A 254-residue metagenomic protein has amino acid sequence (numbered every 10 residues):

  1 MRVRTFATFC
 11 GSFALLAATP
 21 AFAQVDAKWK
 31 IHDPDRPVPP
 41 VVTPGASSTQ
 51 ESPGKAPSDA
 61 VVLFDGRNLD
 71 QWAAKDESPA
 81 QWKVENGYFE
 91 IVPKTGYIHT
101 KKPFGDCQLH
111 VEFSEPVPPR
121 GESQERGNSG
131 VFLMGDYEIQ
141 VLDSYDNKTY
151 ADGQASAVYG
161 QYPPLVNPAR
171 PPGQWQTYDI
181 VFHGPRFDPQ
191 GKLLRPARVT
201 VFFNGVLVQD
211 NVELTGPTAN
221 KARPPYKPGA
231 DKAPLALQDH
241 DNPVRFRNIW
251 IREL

Functional and structural regions predicted by a protein language model:
M1-R4: N-terminal secretory signal peptides that target proteins for export/translocation
T8-P20: Bacterial N-terminal signal peptides
F22-L254: Carbohydrate-interacting regions of secretory-pathway proteins
